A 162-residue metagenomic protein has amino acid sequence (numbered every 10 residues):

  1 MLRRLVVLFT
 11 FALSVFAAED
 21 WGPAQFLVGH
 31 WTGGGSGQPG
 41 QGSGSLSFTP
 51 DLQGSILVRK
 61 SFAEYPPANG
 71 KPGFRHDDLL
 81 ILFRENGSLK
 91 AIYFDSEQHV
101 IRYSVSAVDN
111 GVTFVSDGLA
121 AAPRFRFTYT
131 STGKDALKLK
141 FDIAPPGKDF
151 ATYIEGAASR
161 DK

Functional and structural regions predicted by a protein language model:
R4-S14: Bacterial N-terminal signal peptides
A17-K162: Hydrophobic small-molecule pocket/channel-lining residues, especially in calycin-type beta-barrels
